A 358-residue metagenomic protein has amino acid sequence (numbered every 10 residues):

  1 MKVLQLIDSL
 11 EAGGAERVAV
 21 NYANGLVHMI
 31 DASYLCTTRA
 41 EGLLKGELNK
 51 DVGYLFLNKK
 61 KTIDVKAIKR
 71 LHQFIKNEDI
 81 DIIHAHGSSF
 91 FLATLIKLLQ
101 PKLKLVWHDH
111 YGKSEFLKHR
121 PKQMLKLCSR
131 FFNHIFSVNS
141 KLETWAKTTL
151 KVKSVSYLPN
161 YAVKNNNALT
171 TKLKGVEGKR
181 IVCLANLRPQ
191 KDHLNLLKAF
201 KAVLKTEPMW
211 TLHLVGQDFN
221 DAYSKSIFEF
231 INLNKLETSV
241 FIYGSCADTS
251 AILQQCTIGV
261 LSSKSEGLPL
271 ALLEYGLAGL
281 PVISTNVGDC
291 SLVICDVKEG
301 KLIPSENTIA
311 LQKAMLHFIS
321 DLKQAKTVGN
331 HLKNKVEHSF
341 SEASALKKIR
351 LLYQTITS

Functional and structural regions predicted by a protein language model:
L4-L6, K174-K191, L197-F200, H213: Conserved donor-binding/catalytic core segment of Leloir-type glycosyltransferases
G13-N21, R188-K205, L212, A222-K225 (+2 more regions): A conserved mid-protein helix/loop that constitutes part of the nucleotide-sugar donor-binding site
A85-L92, D109: Short His-centered aromatic/hydrophobic patch
V106-H134, T149-L150: A conserved, positively charged/aromatic
F132-Y157, A162-N167: A short, active-site helix/loop in glycosyltransferases that binds the activated sugar's phosphate group
S245, K264: Aromatic "clamp/platform" in nucleotide-sugar-dependent glycosyltransferases that forms part of the donor/acceptor
P281-S284, I294: Short hydrophobic beta-strand element within catalytic cores of glycosyltransferases and related nucleotide-activated
D296-V297, K301-I309, H317-K323: Conserved acidic donor-binding segment of nucleotide-sugar-dependent glycosyltransferases
